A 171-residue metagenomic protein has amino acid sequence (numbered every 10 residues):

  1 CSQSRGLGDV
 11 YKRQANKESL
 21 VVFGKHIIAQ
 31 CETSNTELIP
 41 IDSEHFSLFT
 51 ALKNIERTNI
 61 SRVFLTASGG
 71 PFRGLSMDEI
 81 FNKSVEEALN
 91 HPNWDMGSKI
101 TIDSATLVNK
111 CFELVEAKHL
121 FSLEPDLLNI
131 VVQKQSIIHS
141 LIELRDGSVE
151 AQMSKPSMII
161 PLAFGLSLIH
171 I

Functional and structural regions predicted by a protein language model:
C1-Y11, I169-H170: Single conserved hydrophobic/aromatic residue that forms the stacking wall/gate of nucleotide- or nucleobase-binding
R13-A15, E37-D42, L65, I130-V132: General beta-strand structural signal in soluble alpha/beta enzymes
N16-L20, S43-F46: Short, ordered loop/turn segments at secondary-structure junctions
K17-T36: Rossmann-fold NAD(P)-binding glycine/threonine-rich loop
G24-I27, T50-N54, G74-E79, S140-L144 (+1 more regions): Short acidic, glycine/serine/threonine-rich loops at helix termini
A51-N109: Conserved anion/nucleotide-ligand pocket segment
D95-I137: Rossmann-like dinucleotide-binding domain that binds NAD(P)(H)
F121-I130, K134-L168: C-terminal substrate-binding/catalytic lobe of Rossmann-fold NAD(P)-dependent dehydrogenases
